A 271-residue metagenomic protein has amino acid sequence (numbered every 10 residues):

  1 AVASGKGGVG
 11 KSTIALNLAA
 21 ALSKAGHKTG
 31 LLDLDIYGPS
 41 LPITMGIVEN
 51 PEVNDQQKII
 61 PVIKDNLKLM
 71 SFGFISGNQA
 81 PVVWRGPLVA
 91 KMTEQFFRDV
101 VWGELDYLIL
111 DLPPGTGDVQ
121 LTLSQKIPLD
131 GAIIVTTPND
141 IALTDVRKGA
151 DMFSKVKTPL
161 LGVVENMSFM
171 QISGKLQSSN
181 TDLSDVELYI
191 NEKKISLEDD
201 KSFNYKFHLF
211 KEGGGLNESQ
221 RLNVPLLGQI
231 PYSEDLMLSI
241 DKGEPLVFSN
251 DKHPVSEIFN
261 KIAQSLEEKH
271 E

Functional and structural regions predicted by a protein language model:
A1-D33: Walker A/P-loop phosphate-binding motif and the immediately C-terminal alpha-helix
G7, D33, L41, M70 (+7 more regions): Residue-level signature of catalytic and energy-coupling elements of molecular machines, predominantly ATP/GTP-dependent
V9-N17, P39-P42, L112-Q120, A142-D145: Short glycine/serine/threonine-rich phosphate/pyrophosphate-binding segments that cradle anionic phosphate groups
K28-W84, A90, F97, L216: Phosphate-binding loop that captures ATP/GTP phosphates
G73-L123: Phosphate-binding/switch loop-helix module in NTP-utilizing enzymes
D106-Y107, P113-V224, Q229, L238: Conserved catalytic-core segment of NTP-binding enzymes
K242-V255: C-terminal boundary of histidine-terminating zinc-finger modules
A263-E271: Short, hydrophobic alpha-helical segments
